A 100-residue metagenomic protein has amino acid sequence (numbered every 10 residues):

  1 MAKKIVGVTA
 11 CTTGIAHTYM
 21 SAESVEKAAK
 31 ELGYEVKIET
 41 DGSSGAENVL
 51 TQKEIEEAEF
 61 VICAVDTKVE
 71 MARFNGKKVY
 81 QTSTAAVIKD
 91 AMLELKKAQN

Functional and structural regions predicted by a protein language model:
K4-V6, V79-N100: Ser/Thr/Gly-rich flexible loops in soluble cytosolic domains mediating phosphotransfer, phosphorylation
V8-A29: Glycine-rich phosphate/diphosphate-binding loop of Rossmann-like nucleotide-binding domains
A10, D41, T84: Cofactor-binding loop segments of dinucleotide-utilizing enzymes, especially the Rossmann-like FAD- and NAD(P)+-binding
T13, D66-V69: Short glycine-rich anion-binding loops that position phosphate/pyrophosphate groups of nucleotides and phosphorylated
A16, M20-E23, E56-E57, A86-D90: Conserved active-site and cofactor/substrate-binding residues in soluble primary-metabolism enzymes
G33-A58: N-terminal beta-loop-helix "entrance" segment that forms/cooperates in small-molecule cofactor or anionic ligand
V69-K78: Short loop/helix-cap segments at secondary-structure boundaries that form the rim of catalytic
